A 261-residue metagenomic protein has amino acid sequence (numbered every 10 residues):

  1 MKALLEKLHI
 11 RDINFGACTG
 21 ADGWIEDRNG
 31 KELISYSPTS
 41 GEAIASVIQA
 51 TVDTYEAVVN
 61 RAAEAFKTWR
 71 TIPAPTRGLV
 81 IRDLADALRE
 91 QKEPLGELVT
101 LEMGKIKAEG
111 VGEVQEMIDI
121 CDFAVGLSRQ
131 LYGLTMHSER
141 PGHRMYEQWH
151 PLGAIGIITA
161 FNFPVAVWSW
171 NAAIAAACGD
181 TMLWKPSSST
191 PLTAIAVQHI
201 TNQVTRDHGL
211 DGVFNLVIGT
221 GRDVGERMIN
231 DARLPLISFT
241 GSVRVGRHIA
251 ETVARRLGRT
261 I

Functional and structural regions predicted by a protein language model:
M1-S46, L79, D83, G133-T159: Terminal low-complexity tails and localization/encapsulation signals of metabolic enzymes
T19-G20, I34-S37, A43-A57, T205-V213 (+1 more regions): Histidine- and aromatic-rich ligand-binding microenvironments
A21, M103, I218-T220: A general secondary-structure junction signal
W24, F66-W69, W170: Signature tryptophan residues that serve as conserved aromatic anchors
Y36, I72, D223: Residue-level signal for the nucleotide or nucleotide-sugar donor/cofactor binding architecture
E42-Y132, G142: Glycine-rich loop-to-alpha-helix module at the N-terminal edge of alpha/beta enzyme cores
G133-I261: Rossmann-like NAD(P) dinucleotide-binding subdomain of oxidoreductase/dehydrogenase enzymes
